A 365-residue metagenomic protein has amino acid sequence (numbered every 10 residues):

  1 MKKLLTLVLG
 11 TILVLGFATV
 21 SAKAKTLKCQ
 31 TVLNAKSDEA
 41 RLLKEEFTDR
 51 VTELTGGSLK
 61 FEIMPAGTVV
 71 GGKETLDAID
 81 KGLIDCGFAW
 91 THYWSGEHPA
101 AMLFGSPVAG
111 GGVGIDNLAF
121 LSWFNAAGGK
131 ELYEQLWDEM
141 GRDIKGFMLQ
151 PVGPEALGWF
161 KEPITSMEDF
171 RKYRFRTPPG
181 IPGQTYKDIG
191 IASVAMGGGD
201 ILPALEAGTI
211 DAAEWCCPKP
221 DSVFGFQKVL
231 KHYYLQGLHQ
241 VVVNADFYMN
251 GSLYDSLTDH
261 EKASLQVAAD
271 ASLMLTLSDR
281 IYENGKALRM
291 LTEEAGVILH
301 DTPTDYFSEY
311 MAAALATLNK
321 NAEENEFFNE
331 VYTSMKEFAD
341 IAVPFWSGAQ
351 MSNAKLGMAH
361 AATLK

Functional and structural regions predicted by a protein language model:
M1-V8: Bacterial N-terminal signal peptides that target proteins for export
V8-V14: Hydrophobic, membrane-inserting alpha-helical segments
L13, G72-T75, G129: Generic hydrophobic, aliphatic-rich segments that mediate packing or membrane embedding
V14-A22: C-terminal segment of classical bacterial N-terminal signal peptides
T19, G128-L132, K286: Transmembrane alpha-helix boundary/anchor motif
A24-F120, E139-K365: N-terminal secretory/targeting leader peptides
A126-G141: Hinge/lid segment of periplasmic solute-binding proteins
